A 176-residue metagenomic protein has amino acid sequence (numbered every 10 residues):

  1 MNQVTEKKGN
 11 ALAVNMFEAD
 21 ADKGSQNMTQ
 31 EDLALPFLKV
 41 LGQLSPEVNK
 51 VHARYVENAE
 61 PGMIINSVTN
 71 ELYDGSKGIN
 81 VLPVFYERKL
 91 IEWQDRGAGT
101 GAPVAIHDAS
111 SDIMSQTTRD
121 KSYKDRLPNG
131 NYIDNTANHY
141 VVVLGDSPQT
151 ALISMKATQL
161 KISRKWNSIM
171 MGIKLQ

Functional and structural regions predicted by a protein language model:
M1-L152: OB-fold ssDNA-binding interfaces and closely related basic DNA-contact patches used across DNA replication/repair
N135-Q176: Extended serine/threonine-enriched, polar tracts that run as long, contiguous segments within proteins
